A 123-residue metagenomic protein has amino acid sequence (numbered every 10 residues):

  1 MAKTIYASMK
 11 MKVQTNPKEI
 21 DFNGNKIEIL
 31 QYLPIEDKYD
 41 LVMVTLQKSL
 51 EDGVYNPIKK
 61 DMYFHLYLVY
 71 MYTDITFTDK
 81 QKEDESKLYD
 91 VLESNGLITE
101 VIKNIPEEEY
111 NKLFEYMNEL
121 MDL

Functional and structural regions predicted by a protein language model:
A2-K48: N-terminal "first-domain core" detector
I35-L123: Short, surface-exposed, charged amphipathic helix/loop patches that serve as local interaction elements
